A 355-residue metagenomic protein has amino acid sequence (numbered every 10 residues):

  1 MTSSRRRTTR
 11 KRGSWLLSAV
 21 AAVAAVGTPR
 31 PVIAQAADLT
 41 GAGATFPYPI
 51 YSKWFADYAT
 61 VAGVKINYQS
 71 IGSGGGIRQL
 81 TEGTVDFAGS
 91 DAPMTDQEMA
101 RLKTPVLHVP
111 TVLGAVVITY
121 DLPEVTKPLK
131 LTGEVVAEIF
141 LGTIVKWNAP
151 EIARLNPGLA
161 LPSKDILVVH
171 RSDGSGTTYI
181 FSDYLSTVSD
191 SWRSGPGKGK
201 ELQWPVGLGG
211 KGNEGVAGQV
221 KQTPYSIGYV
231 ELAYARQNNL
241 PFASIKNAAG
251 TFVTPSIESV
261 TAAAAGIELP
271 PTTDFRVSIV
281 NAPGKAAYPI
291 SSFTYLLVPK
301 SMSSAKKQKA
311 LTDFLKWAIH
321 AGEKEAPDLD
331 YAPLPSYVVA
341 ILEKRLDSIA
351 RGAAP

Functional and structural regions predicted by a protein language model:
M1-K11: N-terminal secretory signal peptides that target proteins for export/translocation
S4-R5, W15, A19, G195: Compositionally biased regions
K11-L16, V85: A short, flexible low-complexity segment enriched in Lys/Arg and Gly/Pro that occurs in N-terminal basic tails
S14-T28: Bacterial N-terminal signal peptides
R30-P355: Flexible loop/hinge segments at secondary-structure junctions
